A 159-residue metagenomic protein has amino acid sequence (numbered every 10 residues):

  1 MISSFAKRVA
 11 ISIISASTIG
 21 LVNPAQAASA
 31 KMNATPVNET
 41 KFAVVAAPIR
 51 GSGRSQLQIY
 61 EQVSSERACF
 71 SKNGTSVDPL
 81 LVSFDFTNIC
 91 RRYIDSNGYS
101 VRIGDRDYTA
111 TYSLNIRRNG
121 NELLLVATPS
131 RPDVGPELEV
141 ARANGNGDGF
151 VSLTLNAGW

Functional and structural regions predicted by a protein language model:
M1-I13: Bacterial N-terminal signal peptides that target proteins for export
R8, A16-A27: C-terminal segment of classical bacterial N-terminal signal peptides
V9, S17, S52, S65 (+3 more regions): Residues in flexible loops and secondary-structure boundaries
I13, A28-A30, K41-A43, T87 (+1 more regions): Residue-level detector of functional hotspots within protein domains
Q26-V82, R118, G145-W159: Extracellular/luminal recognition modules and glycoprotein regions
E61-L125: Structured domain cores in non-transmembrane regions
V101-W159: Low-complexity intrinsically disordered segments
